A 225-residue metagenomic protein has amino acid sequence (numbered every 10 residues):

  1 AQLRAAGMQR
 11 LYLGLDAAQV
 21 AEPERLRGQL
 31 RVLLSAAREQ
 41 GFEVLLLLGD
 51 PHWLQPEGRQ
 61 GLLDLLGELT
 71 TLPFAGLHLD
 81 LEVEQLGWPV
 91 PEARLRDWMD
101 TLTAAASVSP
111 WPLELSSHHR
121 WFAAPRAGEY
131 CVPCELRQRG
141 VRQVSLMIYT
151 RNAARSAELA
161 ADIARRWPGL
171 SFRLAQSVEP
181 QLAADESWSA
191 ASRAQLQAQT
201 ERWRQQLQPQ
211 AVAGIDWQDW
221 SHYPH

Functional and structural regions predicted by a protein language model:
A1-Q29, P51-W53, H78, S145-I148 (+4 more regions): N-terminal substrate-binding region of glycoside hydrolase catalytic domains
Y12-Q19, L65-L95, V212-W217: Active-site groove signature of glycoside hydrolases
L13, A17-G49, G87-L115: Aromatic-lined substrate-binding rim segments of carbohydrate-active enzymes
D16-A21, D50-L54, E82-G87, H118-A123 (+3 more regions): Solvent-exposed loop/turn segments at secondary-structure junctions within structured extracellular/periplasmic domains
E43-P56, L95-Y130, S171-L182, W217-W220: Aromatic-lined carbohydrate-recognition surfaces of secreted/lumenal glycan-active proteins
P56-L77, R94, T101, V132-Q138 (+1 more regions): An active-site-proximal structural segment forming one wall of the substrate-binding cleft that immediately precedes
G87-L95, W111-I163, D185-R202: Extracellular glycoside hydrolase catalytic/binding regions
Y149-A153, S171-H225: Substrate-binding cleft of secreted/luminal carbohydrate-active enzymes
